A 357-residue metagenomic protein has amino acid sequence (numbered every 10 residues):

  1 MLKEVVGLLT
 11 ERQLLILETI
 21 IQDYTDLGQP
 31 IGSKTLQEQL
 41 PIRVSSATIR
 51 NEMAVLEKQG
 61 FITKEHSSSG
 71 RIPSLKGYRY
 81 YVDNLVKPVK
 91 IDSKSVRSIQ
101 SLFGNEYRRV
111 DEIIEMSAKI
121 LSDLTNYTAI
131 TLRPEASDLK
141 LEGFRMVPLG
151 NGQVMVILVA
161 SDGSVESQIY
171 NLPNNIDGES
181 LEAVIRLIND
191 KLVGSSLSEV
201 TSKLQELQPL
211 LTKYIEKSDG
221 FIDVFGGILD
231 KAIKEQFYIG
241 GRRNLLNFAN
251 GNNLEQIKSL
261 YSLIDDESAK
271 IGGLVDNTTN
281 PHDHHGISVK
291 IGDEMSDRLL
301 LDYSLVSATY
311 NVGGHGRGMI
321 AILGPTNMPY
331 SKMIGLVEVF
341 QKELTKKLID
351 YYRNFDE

Functional and structural regions predicted by a protein language model:
M1-L8: N-terminal intrinsically disordered/low-complexity leader segments
L9, G28-Q29, A249: Residue-level marker of regulatory loop/turn positions in helix-turn-helix DNA-binding domains and in histidine
L9, Q13-L17: Short, leucine-enriched amphipathic alpha-helices that occur as contiguous helical runs
I21, T25: Short, locally clustered residues in the helix-turn-helix/winged-helix DNA-binding domain
D26, I31-L85: N-terminal helix-turn-helix
R79, V86, S93-E357: Intrinsically disordered, acidic Ser/Thr/Pro-rich low-complexity regulatory segments
